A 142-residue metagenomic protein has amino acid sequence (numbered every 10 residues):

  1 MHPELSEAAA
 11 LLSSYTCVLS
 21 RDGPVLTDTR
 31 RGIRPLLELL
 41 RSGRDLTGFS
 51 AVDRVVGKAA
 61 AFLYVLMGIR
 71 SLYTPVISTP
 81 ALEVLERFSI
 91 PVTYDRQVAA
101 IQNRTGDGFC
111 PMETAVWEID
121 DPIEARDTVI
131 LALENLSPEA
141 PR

Functional and structural regions predicted by a protein language model:
M1-E4, A60, A81, D121 (+1 more regions): General structural feature for long, well-ordered alpha-helical segments within catalytic domains of soluble enzymes
M1-P75, D95-V98, Q102-P111: Conserved mixed alpha/beta catalytic, RNA-binding, or beta-rich assembly cores of soluble enzyme, regulatory
M67-R70, L82-R142: C-terminal binding/interaction regions
V76-P80: Short, polar loop motifs at secondary-structure junctions
